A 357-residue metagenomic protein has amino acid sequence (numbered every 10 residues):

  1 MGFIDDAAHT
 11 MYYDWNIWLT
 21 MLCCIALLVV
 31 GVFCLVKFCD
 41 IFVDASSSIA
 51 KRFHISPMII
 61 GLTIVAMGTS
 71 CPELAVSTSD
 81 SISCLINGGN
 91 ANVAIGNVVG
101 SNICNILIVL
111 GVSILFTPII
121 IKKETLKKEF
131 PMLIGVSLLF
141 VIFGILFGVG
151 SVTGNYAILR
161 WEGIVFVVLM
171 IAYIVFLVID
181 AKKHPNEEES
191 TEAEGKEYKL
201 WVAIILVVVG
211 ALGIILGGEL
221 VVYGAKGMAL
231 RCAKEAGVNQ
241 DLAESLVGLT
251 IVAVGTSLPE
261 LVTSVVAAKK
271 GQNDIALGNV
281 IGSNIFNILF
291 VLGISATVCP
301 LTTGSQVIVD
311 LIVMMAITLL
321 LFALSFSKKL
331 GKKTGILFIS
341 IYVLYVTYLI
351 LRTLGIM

Functional and structural regions predicted by a protein language model:
M1-M357: Hydrophobic alpha-helical segments, chiefly the membrane-spanning helices and signal/signal-anchor peptides
